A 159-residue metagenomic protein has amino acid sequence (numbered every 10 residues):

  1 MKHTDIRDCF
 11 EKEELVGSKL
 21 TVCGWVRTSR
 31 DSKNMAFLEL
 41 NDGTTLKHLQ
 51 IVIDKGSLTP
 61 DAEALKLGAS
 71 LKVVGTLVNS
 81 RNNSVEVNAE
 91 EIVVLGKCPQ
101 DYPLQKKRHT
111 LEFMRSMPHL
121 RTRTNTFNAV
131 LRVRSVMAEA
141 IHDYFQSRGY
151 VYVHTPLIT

Functional and structural regions predicted by a protein language model:
M1-T159: Class II aminoacyl-tRNA synthetase catalytic cores and aaRS-like
